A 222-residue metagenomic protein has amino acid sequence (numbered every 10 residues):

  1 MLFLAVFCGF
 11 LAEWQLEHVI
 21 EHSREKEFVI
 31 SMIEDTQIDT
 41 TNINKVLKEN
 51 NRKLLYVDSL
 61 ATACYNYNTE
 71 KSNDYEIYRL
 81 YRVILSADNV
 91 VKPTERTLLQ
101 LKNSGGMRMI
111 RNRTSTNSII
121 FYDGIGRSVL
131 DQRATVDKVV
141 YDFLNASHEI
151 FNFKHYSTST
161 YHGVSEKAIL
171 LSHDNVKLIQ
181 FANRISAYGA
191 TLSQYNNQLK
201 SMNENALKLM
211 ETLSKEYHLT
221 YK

Functional and structural regions predicted by a protein language model:
M1-L11: Hydrophobic membrane-insertion alpha-helices, especially the h-region of bacterial N-terminal signal peptides
L11-K222: Long, hydrophobic alpha-helical segments that serve as membrane-spanning/inserting helices
